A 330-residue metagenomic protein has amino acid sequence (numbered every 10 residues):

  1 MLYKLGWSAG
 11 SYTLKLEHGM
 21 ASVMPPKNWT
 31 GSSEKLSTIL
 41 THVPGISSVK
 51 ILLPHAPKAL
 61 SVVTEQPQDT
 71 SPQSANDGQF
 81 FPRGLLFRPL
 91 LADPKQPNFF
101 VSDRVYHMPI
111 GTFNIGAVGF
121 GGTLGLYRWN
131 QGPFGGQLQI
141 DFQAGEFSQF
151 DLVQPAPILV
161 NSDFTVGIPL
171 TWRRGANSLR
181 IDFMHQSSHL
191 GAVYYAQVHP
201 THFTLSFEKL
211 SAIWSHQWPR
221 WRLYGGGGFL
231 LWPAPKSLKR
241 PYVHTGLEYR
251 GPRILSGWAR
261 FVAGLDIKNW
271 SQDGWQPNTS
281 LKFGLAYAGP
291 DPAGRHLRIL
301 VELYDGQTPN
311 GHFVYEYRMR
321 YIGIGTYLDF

Functional and structural regions predicted by a protein language model:
M1-Q66: N-terminal targeting leaders
Q68-T171: Transmembrane beta-barrel domains of Gram-negative outer membranes and organellar outer membranes
Q79-L86, G274-F330: Predominantly the C-terminal beta-signal and adjacent terminal strand-loop region of outer-membrane beta-barrel
L90, K95, Y127-I140, Q217-W221 (+2 more regions): Short loop/turn motifs that connect adjacent beta-strands in outer-membrane beta-barrel proteins
N98-I110, A144-E146, L152, L223-L231 (+2 more regions): Transmembrane beta-strand segments that form the barrel wall of outer-membrane beta-barrel proteins
I110-A117, Q154-A156, W232-P241, L255 (+3 more regions): Solvent-exposed loop/turn segments connecting transmembrane beta-strands in outer-membrane beta-barrel proteins
F120-L126, I168-R174, A212-H216, T245-G251 (+2 more regions): Residues on the lipid-exposed face of transmembrane beta-strands in outer-membrane beta-barrel proteins
P133-G246, L303-T308, V314-R318: Outer-membrane pore/translocation modules
